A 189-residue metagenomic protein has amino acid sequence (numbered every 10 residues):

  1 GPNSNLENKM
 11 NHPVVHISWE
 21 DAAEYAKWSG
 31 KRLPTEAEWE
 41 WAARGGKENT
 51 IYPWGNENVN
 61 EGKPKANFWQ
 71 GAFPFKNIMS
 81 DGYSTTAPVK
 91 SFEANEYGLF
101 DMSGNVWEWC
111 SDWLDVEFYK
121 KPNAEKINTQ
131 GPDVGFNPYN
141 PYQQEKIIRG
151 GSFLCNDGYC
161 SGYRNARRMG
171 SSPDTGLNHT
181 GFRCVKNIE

Functional and structural regions predicted by a protein language model:
G1-M169, P173-N178: Functional-site microenvironments in short loops/helix caps that host divalent-cation chemistry
G176-E189: Short, structured beta-strand segments at or near domain termini in extracellular proteins/domains
